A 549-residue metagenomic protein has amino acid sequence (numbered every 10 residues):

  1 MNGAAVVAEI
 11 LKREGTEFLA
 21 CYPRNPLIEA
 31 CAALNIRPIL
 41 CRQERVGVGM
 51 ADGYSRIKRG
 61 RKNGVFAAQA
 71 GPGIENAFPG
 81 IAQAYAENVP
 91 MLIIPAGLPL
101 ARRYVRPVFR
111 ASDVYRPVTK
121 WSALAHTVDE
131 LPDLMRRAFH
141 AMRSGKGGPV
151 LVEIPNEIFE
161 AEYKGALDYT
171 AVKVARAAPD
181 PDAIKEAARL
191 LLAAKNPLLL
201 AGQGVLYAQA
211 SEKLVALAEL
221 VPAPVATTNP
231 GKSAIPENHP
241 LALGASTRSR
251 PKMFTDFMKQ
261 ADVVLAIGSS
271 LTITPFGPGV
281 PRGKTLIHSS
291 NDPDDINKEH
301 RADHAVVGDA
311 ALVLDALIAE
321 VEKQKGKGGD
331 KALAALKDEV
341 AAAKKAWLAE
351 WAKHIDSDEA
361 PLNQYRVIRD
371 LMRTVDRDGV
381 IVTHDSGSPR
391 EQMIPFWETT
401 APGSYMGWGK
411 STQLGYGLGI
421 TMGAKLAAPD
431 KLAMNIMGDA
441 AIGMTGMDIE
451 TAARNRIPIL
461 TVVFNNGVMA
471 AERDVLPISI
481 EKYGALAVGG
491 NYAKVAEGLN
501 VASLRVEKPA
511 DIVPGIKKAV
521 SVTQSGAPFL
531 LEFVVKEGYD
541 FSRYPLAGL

Functional and structural regions predicted by a protein language model:
M1-K331, L432, T451, P458-T461 (+3 more regions): N-terminal alpha/beta PP-like core and its mobile active-site loop of ThDP/TPP-dependent enzymes
N2, D129, G165-L167, R189 (+2 more regions): Phosphate/pyrophosphate-binding active-site segments
A4-V7, K12-E14, F18-L34, A342-A424: Active-site diphosphate/adenylate-binding microenvironment
G47, I74, P107, Q364 (+2 more regions): Conserved donor sugar-nucleotide recognition element shared by glycan-biosynthetic enzymes
R59-G60, G145, D376-R377, A428-D430 (+1 more regions): Glycine-rich phosphate-binding loop signature in dinucleotide/nucleotide-binding domains
R102-Y104, N297-E299, A305-V307, A311-D315 (+1 more regions): Thiamine diphosphate
E153-I158, G387-P389, V534-K536: A glycine-rich phosphate-binding loop feature that marks nucleotide/adenosyl-phosphate handling sites
G202-L206, D356-S357, G438-A440: Conserved short loop/turn motifs at secondary-structure junctions
